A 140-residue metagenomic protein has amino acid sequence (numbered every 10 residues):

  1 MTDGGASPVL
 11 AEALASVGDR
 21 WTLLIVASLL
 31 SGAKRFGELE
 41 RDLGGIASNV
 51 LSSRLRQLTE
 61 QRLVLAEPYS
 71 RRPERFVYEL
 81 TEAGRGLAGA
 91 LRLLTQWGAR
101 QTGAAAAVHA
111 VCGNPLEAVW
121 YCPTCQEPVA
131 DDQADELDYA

Functional and structural regions predicted by a protein language model:
M1-G5: N-terminal intrinsically disordered/low-complexity leader segments
P8-I46: N-terminal helix-turn-helix DNA-binding core of bacterial DNA-binding proteins
G18, S70-L93: Basic, amphipathic "hinge/linker" alpha-helix immediately C-terminal to the N-terminal HTH DNA-binding motif
L23, Q61, A90-T102: Alpha-helical linker/hinge and terminal dimerization helices associated with HTH transcriptional regulators
F36-Y69: Canonical helix-turn-helix DNA-binding module
P68-R72, R100-T102: Histidine- and aromatic-rich ligand-binding microenvironments
Q96-A140: C-terminal regulatory/oligomerization modules of transcriptional regulators
